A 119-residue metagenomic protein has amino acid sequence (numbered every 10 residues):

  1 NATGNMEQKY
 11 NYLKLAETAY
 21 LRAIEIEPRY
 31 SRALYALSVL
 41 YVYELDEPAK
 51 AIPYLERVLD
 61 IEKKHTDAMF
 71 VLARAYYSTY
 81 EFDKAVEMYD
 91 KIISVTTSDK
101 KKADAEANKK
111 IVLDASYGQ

Functional and structural regions predicted by a protein language model:
N1-T3, R29-L40: Amphipathic alpha-helical repeat scaffolds of TPR domains
T3-R22, L45-R57, Y80-M88: Structural signature of tandem alpha-helical TPR/SEL1-like repeats, specifically the intra-repeat loop/turn
S31-R32, T66-D67, D99-A103: Helix-start (N-cap) detector for alpha-helical repeat units in TPR-like alpha-solenoids, especially tetratricopeptide
V39-L40, R74, I111: Residue-level recognition of tetratricopeptide repeat
E44-P48, H65, D99, S116: Alpha-solenoid repeat scaffolds
S78-Q119: Terminal, low-structured helical/coil segments at or just beyond the last alpha-helical repeat
